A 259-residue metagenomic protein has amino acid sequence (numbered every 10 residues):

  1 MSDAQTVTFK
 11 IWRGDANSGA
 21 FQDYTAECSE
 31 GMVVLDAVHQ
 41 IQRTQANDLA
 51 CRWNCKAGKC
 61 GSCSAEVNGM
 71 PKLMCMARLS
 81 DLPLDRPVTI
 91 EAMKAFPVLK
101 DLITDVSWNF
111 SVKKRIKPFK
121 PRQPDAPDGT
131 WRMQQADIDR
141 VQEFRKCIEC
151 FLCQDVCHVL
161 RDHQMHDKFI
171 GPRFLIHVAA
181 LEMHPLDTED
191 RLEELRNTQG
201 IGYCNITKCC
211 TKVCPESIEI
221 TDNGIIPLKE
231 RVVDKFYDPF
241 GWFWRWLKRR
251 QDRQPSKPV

Functional and structural regions predicted by a protein language model:
D3-F9: Short structural boundary motif marking the start of a folded domain
A16-A20: Short N-terminal binding/cap micro-motifs at the start of the first secondary-structure element
F21-V33: Short, contiguous acidic and Ser/Thr-rich linear segments
M32-T44, E91-V259: Ferredoxin-type iron-sulfur electron-transfer modules in oxidoreductases and energy-metabolism complexes
A46-R52: Active-site phosphate-binding and catalytic loops of NTP-dependent enzymes
C55-C63: Short, structured protein-protein interaction patches enriched in aromatics and acidic/basic residues, typified by
V67-I90: Glycine-rich phosphate/adenylate-binding loop and adjacent beta-alpha elements of nucleotide- or dinucleotide-binding
